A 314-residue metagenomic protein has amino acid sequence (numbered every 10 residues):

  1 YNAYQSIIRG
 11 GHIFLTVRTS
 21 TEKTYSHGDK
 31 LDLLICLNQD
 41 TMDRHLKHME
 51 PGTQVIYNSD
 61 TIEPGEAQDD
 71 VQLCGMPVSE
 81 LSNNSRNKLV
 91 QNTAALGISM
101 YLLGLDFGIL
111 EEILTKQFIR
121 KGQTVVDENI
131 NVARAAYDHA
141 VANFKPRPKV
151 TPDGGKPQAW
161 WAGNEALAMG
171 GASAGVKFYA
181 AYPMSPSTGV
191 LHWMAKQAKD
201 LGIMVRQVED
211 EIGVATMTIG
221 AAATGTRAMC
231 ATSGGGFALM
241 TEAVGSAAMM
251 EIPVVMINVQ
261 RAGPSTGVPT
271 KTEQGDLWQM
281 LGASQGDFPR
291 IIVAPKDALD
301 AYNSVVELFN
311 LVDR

Functional and structural regions predicted by a protein language model:
Y1-A174, F178: Active-site cofactor/cluster-binding pocket
Y1-L46, S185-M280, V293-V312: Thiamine diphosphate
H48, L105, E128-V141, R290-R314: Structural signature of the thiamine diphosphate
G52, E251-V254, F288-P289: Short glycine-/polar-rich loops that comprise or flank the Walker A/P-loop and associated switch/sensor motifs
Q72-L81, P148-G155, K196-V205, T224-A228 (+1 more regions): Glycine/charged-rich beta-loop-alpha catalytic/anionic-binding loops adjacent to active sites
G97, F178-A180, M229-A231, R290-A294: Short glycine-rich or small-residue beta-strand-to-loop segments that form or flank ligand, phosphate, metal/Fe-S
E112-L114, G170-A174, A223, G282-P289: Short acidic (Asp/Glu) and glycine-rich catalytic loops that position anionic groups and cofactors
G170-V176, A180, H192-D200: Acidic catalytic cores of enzymes that act on phosphate-bearing nucleotides/polynucleotides
